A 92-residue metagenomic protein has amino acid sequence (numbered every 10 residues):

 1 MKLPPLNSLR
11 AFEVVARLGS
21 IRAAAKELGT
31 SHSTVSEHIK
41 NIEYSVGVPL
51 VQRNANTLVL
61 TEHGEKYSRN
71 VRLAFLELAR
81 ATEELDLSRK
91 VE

Functional and structural regions predicted by a protein language model:
M1-L18, S36, E65-S68, R72-F75: Short alpha-helical elements of helix-turn-helix
E13-G29: Short helix-boundary/capping micro-motifs
K26-E27, Y44, E65: Alpha-helical residues within the helix-turn-helix
S31, H38-N41: Residues within the DNA-recognition helix of helix-turn-helix
E43-L60: A short LG(V/I)-centered, amphipathic sequence patch enriched for acidic residue(s) preceding the LG motif
A79-D86: A short, exposed helix-loop element centered on a Lys and neighboring polar residues
D86-E92: Interdomain hinge and pocket-entrance segments immediately C-terminal to HTH DNA-binding domains
